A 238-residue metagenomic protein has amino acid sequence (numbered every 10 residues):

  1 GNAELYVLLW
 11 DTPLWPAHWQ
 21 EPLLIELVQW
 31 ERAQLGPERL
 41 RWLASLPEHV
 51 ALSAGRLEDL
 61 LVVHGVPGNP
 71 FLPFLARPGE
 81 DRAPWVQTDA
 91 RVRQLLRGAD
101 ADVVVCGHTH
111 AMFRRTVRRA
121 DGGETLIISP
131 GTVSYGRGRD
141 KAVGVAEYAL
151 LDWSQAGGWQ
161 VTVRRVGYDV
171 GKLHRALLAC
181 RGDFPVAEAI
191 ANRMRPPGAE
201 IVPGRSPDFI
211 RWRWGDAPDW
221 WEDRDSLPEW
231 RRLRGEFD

Functional and structural regions predicted by a protein language model:
G1-N2, L43, H64, H108 (+3 more regions): Divalent metal-coordination and catalytic microenvironments
N2-A51, E58-D59, N69, P78-R97: Active-site neighborhood of divalent metal-dependent phosphoester bond hydrolases
A3-L8, G68-P70, V103-V117, Y135-G138: Active-site environment of divalent metal-dependent phosphoester hydrolases
H49-L52, M112-T116, E147-D152: Short beta-strand scaffold segments in enzyme catalytic cores
A54-R56, R97-D100, L150, Q155: Glycine-rich phosphate-binding loop signature in dinucleotide/nucleotide-binding domains
E58-V66, I127-G131: Active-site-proximal beta-strand elements of phosphoester/diester hydrolases
D89-V104, T109-R118, E124-I128: Anionic-ligand binding region
R118-D238: Acidic, His/Gly-rich catalytic cores of divalent-metal-dependent hydrolytic chemistry
